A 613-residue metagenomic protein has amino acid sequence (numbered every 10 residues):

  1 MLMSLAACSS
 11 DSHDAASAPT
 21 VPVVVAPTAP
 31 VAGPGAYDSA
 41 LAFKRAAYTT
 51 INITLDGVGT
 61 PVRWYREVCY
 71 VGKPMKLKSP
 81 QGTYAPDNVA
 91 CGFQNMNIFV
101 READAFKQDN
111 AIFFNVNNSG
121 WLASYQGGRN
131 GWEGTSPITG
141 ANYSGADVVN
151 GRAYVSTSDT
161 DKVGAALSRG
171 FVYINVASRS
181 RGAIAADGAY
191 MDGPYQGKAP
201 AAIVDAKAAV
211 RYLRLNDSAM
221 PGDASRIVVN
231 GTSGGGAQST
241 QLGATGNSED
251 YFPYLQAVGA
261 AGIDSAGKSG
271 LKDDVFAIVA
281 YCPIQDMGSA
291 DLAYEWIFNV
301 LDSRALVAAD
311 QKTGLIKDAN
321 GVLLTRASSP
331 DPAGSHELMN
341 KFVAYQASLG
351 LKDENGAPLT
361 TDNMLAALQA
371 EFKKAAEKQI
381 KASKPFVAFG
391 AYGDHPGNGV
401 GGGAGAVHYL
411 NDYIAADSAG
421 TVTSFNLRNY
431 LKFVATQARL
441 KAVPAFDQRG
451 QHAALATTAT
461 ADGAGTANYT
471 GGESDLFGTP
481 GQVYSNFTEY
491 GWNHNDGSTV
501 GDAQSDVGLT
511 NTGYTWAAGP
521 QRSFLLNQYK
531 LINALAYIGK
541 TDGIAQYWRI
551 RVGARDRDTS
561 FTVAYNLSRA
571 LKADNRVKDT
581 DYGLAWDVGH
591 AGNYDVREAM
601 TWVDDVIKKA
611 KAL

Functional and structural regions predicted by a protein language model:
S4-A7: C-terminal motif of bacterial Sec signal peptides marking the signal peptidase cleavage site
S9-S17: Bacterial lipoprotein signal-peptidase II cleavage site
A18-I112: Catalytic-loop region of hydrolases
N95-N97, M191, F389-K611: C-terminal subdomain of alpha/beta-hydrolase-fold enzymes, centered on the catalytic histidine and its supporting
M96, K107-W132, W548-R549: Short beta-strand element of the alpha/beta-hydrolase
Y195-A219, D250, D595, T601: Alpha/beta-hydrolase active-site loop
L215-D302, N398, Y529: Primarily recognizes the serine-hydrolase "nucleophile elbow" in alpha/beta-hydrolase and SGNH/GDSL folds
Y281-P283, S289-Y469: Non-catalytic, alpha-helical, charged scaffold/linker segments that couple or flank catalytic or architectural cores
